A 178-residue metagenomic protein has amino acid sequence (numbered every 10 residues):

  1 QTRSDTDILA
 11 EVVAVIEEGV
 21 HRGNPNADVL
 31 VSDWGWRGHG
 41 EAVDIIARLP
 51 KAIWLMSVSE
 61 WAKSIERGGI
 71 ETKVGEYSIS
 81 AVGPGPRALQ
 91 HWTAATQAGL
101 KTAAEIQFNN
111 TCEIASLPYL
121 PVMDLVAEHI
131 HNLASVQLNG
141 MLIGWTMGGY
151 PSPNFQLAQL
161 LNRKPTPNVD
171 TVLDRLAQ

Functional and structural regions predicted by a protein language model:
Q1-Q178: Catalytic-core regions of glycoside hydrolase
